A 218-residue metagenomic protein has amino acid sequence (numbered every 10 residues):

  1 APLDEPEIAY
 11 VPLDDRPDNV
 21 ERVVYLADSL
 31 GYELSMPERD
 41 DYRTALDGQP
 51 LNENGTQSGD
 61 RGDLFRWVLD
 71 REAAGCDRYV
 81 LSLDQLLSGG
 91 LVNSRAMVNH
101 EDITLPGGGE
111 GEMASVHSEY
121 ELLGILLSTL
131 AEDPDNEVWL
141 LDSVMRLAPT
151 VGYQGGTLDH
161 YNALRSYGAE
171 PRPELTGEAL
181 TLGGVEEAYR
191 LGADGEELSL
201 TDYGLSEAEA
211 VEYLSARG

Functional and structural regions predicted by a protein language model:
P2-A74: Basic, amphipathic N-terminal segments that precede the first structured/catalytic domain
E7, D77-R78, E137: Structural motif
P37-Y42, V80-A96, L141-M145: Short loop/turn segments at strand-loop or loop-helix junctions that form parts of catalytic or ligand-binding pockets
A45-N54, S88-E112, Y153-H160: Surface-exposed, active-site-proximal loop segments in enzymatic domains
Q57-R66, H100-L127, E207, S215-G218: Well-ordered, non-membrane alpha-helical segments in soluble/globular domains
T129-V138: A short helix->loop->beta-strand "cap" motif at the edges of active sites that frequently abuts
W139-L141, R146-Y161: Glycine-rich, charge-decorated loop segments at or immediately adjacent to ligand/cofactor-binding or catalytic sites
L158-G218: Acidic, His- and aromatic-enriched active-site or binding-groove loops in soluble protein domains that engage sugars
